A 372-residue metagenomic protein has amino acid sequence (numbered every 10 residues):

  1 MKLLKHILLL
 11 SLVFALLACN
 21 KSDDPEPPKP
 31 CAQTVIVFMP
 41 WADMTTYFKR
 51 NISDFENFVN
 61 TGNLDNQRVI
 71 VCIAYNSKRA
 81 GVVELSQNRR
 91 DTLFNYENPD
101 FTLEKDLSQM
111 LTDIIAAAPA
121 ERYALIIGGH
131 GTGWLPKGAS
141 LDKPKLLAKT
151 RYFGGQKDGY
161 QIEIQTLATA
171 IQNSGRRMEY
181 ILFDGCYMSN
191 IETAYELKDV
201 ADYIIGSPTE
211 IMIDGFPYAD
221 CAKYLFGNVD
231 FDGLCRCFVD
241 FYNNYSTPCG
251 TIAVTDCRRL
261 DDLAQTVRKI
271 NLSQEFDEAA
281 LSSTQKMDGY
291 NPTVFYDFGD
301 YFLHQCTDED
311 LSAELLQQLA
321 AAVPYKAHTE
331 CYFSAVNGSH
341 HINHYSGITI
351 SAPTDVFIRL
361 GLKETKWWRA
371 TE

Functional and structural regions predicted by a protein language model:
L3, P119-E121, R177, V200: Short loop/turn motifs at secondary-structure junctions
L3-H6, S11-Q33, A352: Bacterial Sec-dependent N-terminal signal peptides
N20-A120, V356, G361-E364: N-terminal extension/subdomain marker
T34-F38, R68-I73, A124-I127, E179-F183 (+2 more regions): Structural recognition of the beta-strand scaffold that forms the well-ordered cores of secreted hydrolase catalytic
A42-M44, G129-L135, L182, C186-N190: Gly/Ser/Thr-rich loops at beta-strand to alpha-helix junctions that form or flank small-molecule/cofactor-binding
A74-D91, I127-G155: Surface-exposed loop and adjacent secondary-structure segments within mature catalytic domains
E121-R122, L141: Secreted, disulfide-rich extracellular signaling modules
S140-E372: Terminal, contiguous helix-loop blocks that mediate binding/assembly
